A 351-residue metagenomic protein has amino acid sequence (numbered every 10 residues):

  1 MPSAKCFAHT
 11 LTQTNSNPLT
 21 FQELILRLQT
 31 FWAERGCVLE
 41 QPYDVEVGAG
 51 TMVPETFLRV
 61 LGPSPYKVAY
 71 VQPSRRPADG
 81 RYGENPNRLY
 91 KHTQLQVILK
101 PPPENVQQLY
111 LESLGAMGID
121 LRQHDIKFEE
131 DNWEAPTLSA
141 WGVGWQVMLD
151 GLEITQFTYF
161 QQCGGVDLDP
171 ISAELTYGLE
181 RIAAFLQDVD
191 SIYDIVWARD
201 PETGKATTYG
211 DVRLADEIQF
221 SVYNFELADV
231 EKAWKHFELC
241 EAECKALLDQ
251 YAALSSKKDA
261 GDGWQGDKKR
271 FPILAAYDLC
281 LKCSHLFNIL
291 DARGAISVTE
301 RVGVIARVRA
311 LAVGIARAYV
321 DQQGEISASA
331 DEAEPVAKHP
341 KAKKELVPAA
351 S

Functional and structural regions predicted by a protein language model:
M1: Short polybasic linear motifs
L11-Q323, S327: Structured aminoacyl-transfer and RNA-binding surfaces used for tRNA recognition/handling in the translation apparatus
A306-A310, S329-H339, K343: Long amphipathic alpha-helical coiled-coil segments
K341-S351: Long, low-complexity, intrinsically disordered segments
